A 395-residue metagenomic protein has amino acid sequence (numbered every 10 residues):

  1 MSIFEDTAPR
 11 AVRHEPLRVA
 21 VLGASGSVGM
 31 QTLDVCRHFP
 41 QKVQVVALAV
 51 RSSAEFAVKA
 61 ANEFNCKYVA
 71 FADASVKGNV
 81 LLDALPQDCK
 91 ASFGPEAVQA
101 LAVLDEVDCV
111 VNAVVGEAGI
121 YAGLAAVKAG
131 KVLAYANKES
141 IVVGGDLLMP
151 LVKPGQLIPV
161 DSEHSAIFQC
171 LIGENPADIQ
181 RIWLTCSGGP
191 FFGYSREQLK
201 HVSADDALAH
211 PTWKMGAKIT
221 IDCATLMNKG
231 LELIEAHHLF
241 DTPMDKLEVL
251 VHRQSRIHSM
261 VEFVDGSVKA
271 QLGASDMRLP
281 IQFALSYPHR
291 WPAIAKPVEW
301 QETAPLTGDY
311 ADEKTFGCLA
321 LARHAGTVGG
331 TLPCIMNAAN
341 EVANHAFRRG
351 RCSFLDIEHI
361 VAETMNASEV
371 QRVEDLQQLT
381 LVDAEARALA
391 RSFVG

Functional and structural regions predicted by a protein language model:
M1-G395: Catalytic, metal-anchored helix/loop core of enzyme active sites in primary metabolism
